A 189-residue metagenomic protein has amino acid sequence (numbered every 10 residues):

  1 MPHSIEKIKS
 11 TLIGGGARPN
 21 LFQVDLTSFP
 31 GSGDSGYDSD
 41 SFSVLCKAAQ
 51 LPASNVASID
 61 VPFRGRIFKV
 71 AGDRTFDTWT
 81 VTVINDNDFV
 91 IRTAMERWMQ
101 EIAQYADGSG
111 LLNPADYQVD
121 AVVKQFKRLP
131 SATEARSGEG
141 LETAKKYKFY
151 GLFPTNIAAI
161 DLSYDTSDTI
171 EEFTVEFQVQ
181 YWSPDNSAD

Functional and structural regions predicted by a protein language model:
M1-D189: Glycine-rich, low-complexity intrinsically disordered segments
